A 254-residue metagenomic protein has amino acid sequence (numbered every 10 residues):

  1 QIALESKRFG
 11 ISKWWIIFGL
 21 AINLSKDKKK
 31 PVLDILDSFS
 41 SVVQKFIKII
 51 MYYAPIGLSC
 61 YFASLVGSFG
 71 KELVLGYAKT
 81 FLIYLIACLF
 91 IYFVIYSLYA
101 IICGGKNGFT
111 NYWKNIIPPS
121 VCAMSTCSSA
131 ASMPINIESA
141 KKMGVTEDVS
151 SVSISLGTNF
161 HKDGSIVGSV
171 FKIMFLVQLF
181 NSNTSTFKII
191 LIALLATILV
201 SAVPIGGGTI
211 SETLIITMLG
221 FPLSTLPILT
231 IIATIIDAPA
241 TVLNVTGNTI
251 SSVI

Functional and structural regions predicted by a protein language model:
Q1-N111: Signature of multi-pass transmembrane helix bundles
S6-K7, F39-Y53, Y77-L85, I116 (+5 more regions): Loop-to-transmembrane-helix entry motif
I11-W15, L20, L24, Y53-I56 (+9 more regions): Transmembrane alpha-helical segments of multi-pass membrane transport proteins and ion-pumping complexes
S25-K30, S38, F69, G105-G108 (+4 more regions): Juxtamembrane helix-boundary/capping and inter-helix hinge elements in multi-pass membrane proteins
S40, A78-I95, W113-S120, F187-V200 (+1 more regions): Small-residue-enriched core segments of transmembrane alpha-helices in multipass membrane transport and channel
K71-K79, K106-K114, S182-I190, F221-I228: Membrane-water interface of transmembrane alpha-helices in multipass transporters/channels
P118-T197: Helix-loop-helix junctions within the multi-pass membrane cores of secondary transporters/permeases
V170-I254: Transmembrane alpha-helical segments and their short flanking loops that form helix-hairpins/helix-helix interfaces
